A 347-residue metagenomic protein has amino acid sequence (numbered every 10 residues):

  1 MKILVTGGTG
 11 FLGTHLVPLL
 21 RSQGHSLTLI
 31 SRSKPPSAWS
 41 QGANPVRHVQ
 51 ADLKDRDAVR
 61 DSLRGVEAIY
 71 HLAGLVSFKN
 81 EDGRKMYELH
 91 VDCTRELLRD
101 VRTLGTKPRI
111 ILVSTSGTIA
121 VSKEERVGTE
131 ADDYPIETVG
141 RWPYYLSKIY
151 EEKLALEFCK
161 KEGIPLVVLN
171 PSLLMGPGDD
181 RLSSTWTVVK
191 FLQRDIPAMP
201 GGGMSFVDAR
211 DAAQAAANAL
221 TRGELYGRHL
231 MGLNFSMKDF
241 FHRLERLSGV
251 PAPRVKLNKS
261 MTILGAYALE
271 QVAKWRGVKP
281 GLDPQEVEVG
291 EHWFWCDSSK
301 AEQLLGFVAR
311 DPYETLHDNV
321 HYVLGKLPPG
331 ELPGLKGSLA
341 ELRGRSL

Functional and structural regions predicted by a protein language model:
I3-Q23: N-terminal Rossmann NAD(P)H-binding glycine-rich loop of SDR-like oxidoreductase domains
V46-D92: NAD(P)H-binding glycine-rich loop region in Rossmannoid oxidoreductase-like domains and their noncatalytic homologs
R95-P143: Conserved Rossmann-fold NAD(P)-dependent oxidoreductase catalytic core, especially the SDR/UDP-sugar
P135-V139, V189-V207, D211: A conserved pocket-lining segment of Rossmann-fold NAD(P)-dependent short-chain dehydrogenase/reductase
V139-V167: Active-site Tyr-X1-5-Lys
Y150, L182-S183, P200-L220, G227: Substrate-positioning beta->alpha
E162-I164, M175-W186, A219-H229, V250-A252: Glycine/proline-rich active-site loop of Rossmann-fold NAD(P)-dependent oxidoreductases
A215-L282, S298, Q303, P312-L347: Mid/C-terminal beta-alpha module of Rossmann-like enzyme folds, strongest in SDR-family dehydrogenases/epimerases
